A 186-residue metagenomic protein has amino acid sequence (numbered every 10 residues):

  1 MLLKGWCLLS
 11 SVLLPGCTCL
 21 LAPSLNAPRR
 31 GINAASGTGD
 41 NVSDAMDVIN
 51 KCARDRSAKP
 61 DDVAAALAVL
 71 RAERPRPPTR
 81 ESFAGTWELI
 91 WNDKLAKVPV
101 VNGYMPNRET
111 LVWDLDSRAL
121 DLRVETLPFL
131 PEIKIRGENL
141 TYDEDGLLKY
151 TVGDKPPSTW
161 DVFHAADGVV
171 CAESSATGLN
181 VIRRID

Functional and structural regions predicted by a protein language model:
M1-A27: N-terminal chloroplast transit peptides
K4, N26, N33, D161-H164: A composition-driven signal for long, intrinsically disordered, charge-rich low-complexity tracts
C17, L25, R30, R108 (+1 more regions): Intrinsically disordered, low-complexity segments enriched in proline/serine/threonine
C19, R30-G37: N-terminal mitochondrial targeting presequences
P28-G31, V181-R183: Compositionally biased, low-complexity linear motifs
T38-D186: Soluble ligand-binding/transfer domains with enclosed cavities or grooves
